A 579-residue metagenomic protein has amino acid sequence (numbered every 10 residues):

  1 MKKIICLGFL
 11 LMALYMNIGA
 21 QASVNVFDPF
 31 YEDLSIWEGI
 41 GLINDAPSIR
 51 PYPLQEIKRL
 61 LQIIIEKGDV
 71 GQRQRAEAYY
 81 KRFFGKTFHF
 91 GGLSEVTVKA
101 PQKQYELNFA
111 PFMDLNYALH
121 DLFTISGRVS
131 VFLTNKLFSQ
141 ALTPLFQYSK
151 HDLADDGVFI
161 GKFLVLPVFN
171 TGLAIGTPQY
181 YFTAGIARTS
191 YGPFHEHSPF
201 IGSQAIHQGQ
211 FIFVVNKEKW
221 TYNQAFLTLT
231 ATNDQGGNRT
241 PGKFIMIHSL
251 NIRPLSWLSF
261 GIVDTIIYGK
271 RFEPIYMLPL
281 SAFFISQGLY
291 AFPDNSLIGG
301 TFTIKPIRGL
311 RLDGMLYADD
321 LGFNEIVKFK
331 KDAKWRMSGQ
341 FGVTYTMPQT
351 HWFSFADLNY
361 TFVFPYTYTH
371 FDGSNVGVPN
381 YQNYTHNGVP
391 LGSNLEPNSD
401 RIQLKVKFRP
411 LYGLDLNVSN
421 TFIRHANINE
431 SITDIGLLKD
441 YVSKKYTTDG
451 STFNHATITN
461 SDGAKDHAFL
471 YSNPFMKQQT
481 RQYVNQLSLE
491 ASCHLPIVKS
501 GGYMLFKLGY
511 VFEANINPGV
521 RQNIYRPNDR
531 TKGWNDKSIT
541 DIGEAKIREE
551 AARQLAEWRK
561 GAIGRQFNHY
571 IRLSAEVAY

Functional and structural regions predicted by a protein language model:
I4-L14: Sec-dependent N-terminal signal peptides
M16-A20: Sec/Tat signal peptide C-region and signal peptidase I cleavage site
A22-D28, G39-S259, K330, T350 (+3 more regions): Outer-membrane beta-barrel channel domains
H89-E95, S126-S130, T183-A187, N223-L227 (+7 more regions): Transmembrane beta-strands of outer-membrane beta-barrel proteins
K99-A100, A154-F159, H195-P199, N233-N238 (+7 more regions): Extracellular loop and loop/strand-boundary signature of outer-membrane beta-barrel proteins
Y181, S190, G202, Q208-V389 (+6 more regions): Signature for the C-terminal beta-barrel architecture of outer-membrane proteins
C493-L495, R565-Y579: Outer-membrane beta-barrel "beta-signal"
K499, M504-A556: C-terminal beta-signal and adjacent terminal beta-strands/loops of Gram-negative outer-membrane beta-barrel proteins
